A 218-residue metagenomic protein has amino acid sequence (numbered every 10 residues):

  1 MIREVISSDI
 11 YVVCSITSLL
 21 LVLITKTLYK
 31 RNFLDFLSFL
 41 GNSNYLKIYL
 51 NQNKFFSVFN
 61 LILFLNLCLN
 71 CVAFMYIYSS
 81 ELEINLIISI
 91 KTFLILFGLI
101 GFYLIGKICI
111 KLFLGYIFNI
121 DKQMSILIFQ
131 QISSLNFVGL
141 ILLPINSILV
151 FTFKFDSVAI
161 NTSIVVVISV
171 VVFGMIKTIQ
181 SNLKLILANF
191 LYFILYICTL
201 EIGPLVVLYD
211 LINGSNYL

Functional and structural regions predicted by a protein language model:
M1-C14, N66-I88: Long, highly hydrophobic alpha-helical transmembrane signal-anchor segments
M1-F59: N-terminal juxtamembrane cytosolic/stromal segments of multi-pass membrane proteins
S7-L23, I90-Y103, I160-V165: Alpha-helical transmembrane segments
T17, N60-Y78, G101-F102, G106 (+5 more regions): Hydrophobic alpha-helical transmembrane segments of multi-pass integral membrane proteins
T25, L34, S38, Y76-S80 (+7 more regions): Membrane-water interface at transmembrane helix exits
I48-S57, L82-S89, I120-I128, F155-S157 (+1 more regions): Membrane-interface helix-boundary motifs at transmembrane edges
I84-F151: Alpha-helical transmembrane segments with an aromatic anchor "belt"
L143-L218: Terminal transmembrane helical module of multi-pass membrane proteins
